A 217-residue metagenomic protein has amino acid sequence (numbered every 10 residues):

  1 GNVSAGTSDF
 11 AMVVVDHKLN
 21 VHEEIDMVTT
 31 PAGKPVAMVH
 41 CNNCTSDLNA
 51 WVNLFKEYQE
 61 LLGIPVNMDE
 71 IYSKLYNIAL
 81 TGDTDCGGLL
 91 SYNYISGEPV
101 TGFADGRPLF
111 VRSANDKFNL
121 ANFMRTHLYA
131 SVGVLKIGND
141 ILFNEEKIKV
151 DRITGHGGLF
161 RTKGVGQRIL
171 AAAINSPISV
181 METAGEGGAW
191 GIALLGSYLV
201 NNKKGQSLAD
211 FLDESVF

Functional and structural regions predicted by a protein language model:
G1-T154, L159-F217: Active-site core segments that coordinate phosphate-bearing ligands/cofactors across diverse enzyme families
